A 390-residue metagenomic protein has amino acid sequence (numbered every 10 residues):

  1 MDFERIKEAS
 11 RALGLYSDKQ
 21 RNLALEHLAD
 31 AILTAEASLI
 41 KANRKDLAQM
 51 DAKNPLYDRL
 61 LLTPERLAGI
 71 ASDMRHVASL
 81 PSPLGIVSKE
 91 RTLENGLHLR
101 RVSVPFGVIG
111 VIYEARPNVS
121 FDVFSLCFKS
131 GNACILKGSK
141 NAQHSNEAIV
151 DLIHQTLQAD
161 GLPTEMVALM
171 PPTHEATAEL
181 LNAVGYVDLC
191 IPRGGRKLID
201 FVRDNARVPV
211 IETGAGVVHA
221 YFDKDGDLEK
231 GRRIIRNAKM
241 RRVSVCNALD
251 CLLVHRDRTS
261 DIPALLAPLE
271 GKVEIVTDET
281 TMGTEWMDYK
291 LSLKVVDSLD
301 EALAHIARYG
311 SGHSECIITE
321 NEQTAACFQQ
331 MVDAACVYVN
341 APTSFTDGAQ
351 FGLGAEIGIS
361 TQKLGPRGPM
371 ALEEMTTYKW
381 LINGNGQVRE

Functional and structural regions predicted by a protein language model:
M1-L99: N-terminal Rossmann-like NAD(P)+-binding subdomain of aldehyde/semialdehyde dehydrogenases
L23, A304, R308-R389: C-terminal core of ALDH-fold dehydrogenases
L33, A37, L62-T63, S72 (+4 more regions): Aldehyde/semialdehyde dehydrogenase
S79, P83-T156, D160, V208-V210: Conserved small-residue-rich beta-alpha loop and adjacent elements that most often cradle the phosphate/pyrophosphate
R100-P105, F128, A159-P163, L181-G185 (+10 more regions): Solvent-exposed alpha-helices and their adjacent loops that cap or buttress functional pockets in soluble metabolic
A115-N118, D122-S130, A148, L152 (+3 more regions): ALDH superfamily catalytic-core signature
C134-K137, I211-E212, C316-I318, Y338-V339: Short hydrophobic alpha-helical runs that function as membrane-insertion/retention elements
